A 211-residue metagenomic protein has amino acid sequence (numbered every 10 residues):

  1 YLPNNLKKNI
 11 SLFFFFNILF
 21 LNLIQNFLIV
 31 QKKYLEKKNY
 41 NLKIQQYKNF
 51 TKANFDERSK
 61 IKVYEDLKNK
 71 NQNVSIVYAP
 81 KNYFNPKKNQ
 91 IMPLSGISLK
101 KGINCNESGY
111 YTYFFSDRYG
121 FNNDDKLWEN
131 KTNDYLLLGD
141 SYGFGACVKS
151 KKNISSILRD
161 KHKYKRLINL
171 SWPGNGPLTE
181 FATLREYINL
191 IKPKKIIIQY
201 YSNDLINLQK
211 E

Functional and structural regions predicted by a protein language model:
N4-N5, F115: Short alpha-helical segments used as structural interaction elements across diverse proteins
N5-Q31: Internal/C-terminal transmembrane anchor helices
F27-I29, K33-N39, Y201: Compositionally biased, intrinsically disordered low-complexity segments enriched in polar/proline residues
I29-K32, D125, Y187: Enrichment for repetitive, rod-forming helical segments
Y34-K161: Membrane/wall-proximal cationic-aromatic binding patches
Y135-L136, F144-E211: Conserved SGNH/GDSL esterase-like catalytic core that processes O-acyl groups on lipids and polysaccharides
